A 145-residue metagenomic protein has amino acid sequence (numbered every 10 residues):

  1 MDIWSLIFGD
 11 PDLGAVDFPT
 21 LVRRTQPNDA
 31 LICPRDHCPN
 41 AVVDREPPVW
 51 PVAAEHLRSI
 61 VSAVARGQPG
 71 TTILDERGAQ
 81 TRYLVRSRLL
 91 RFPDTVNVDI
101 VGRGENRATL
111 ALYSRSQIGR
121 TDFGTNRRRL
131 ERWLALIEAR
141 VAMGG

Functional and structural regions predicted by a protein language model:
M1-G145: Ser/Thr-rich, low-complexity intrinsically disordered terminal regions
